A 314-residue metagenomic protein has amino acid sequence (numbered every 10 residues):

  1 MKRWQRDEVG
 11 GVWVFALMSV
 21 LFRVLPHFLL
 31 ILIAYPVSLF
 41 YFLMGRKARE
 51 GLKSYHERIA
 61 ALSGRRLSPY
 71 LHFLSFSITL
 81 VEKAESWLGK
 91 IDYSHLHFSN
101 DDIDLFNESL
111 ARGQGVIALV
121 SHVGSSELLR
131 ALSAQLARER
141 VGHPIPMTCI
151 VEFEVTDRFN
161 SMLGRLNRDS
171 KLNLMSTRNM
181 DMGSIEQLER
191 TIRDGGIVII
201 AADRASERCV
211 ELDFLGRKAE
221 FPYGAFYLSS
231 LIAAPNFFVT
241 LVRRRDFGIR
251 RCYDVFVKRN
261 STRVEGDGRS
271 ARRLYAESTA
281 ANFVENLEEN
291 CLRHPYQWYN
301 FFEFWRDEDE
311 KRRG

Functional and structural regions predicted by a protein language model:
M1-S125, M162-G164: Membrane-anchoring hydrophobic helices of lipid-metabolizing enzymes
H56, N167, L228-S229: Structural element of the ATP-grasp superfamily
G64, R112-N179: Catalytic core of membrane glycerolipid acyltransferases/transacylases, capturing the structured, soluble-facing
R65, Q135, M182-G314: Non-catalytic C-terminal accessory region of glycerolipid acyltransferases and related lyso-lipid remodeling enzymes
K90-D92, D169-S176, V210-F214: Short, basic, glycine/proline-bearing loop/turn elements
L96-S99, T156, R178-M182, K218-A219 (+1 more regions): A conditional alpha-helix N-cap/helix-loop micro-motif detector
D101, I150-E152, T177-R178, K258-N260 (+1 more regions): Conserved beta-strand termini and adjacent loop/short-helix elements that scaffold enzyme active sites in alpha/beta
I103-N107, R130, A134-R138, L163-G164 (+2 more regions): Short amphipathic alpha-helical segments and helix-helix/interface helices
